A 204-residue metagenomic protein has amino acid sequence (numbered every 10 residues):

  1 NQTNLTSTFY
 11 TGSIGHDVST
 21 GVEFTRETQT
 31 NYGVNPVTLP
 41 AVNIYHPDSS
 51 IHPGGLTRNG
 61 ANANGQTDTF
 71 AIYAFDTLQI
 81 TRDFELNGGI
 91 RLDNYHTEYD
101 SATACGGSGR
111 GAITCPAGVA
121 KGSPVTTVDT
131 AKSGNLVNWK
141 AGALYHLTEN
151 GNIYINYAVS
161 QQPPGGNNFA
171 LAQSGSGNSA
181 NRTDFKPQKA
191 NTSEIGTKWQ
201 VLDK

Functional and structural regions predicted by a protein language model:
N1-Y73, R110: Replace "related TpsB outer-membrane translocases also match" with "some related outer-membrane beta-barrels such as
G15-S19, E23-E27, G65-K204: Structural signature of Gram-negative outer-membrane beta-barrels, strongest in the C-terminal barrel of TonB-dependent
